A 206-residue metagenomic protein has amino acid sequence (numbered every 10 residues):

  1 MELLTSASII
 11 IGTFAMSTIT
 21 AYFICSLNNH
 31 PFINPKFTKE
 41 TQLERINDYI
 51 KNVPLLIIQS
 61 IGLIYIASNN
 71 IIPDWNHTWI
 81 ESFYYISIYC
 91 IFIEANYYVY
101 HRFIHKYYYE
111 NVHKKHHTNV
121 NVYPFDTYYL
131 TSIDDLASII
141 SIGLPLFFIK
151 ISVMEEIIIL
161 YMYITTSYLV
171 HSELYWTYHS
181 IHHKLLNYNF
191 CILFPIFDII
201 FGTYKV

Functional and structural regions predicted by a protein language model:
M1-I149, F190-V206: Non-catalytic, topology-defining segments of multipass membrane proteins
I151-G202: Functionally important transmembrane alpha-helices
